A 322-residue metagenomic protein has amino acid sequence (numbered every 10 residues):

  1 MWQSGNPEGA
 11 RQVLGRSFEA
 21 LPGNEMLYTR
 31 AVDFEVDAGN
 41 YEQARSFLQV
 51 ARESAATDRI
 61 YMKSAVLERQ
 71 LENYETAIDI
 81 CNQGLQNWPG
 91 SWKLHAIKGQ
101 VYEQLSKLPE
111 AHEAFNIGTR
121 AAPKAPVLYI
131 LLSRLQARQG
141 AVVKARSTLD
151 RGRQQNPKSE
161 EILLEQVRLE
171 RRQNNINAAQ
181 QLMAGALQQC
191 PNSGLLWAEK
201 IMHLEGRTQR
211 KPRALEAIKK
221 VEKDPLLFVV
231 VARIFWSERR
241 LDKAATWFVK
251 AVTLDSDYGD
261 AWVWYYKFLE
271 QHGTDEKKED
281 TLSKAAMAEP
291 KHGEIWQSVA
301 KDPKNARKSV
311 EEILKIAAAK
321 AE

Functional and structural regions predicted by a protein language model:
M1-E322: Alpha-helical solenoid scaffolds in eukaryotic macromolecular assemblies
